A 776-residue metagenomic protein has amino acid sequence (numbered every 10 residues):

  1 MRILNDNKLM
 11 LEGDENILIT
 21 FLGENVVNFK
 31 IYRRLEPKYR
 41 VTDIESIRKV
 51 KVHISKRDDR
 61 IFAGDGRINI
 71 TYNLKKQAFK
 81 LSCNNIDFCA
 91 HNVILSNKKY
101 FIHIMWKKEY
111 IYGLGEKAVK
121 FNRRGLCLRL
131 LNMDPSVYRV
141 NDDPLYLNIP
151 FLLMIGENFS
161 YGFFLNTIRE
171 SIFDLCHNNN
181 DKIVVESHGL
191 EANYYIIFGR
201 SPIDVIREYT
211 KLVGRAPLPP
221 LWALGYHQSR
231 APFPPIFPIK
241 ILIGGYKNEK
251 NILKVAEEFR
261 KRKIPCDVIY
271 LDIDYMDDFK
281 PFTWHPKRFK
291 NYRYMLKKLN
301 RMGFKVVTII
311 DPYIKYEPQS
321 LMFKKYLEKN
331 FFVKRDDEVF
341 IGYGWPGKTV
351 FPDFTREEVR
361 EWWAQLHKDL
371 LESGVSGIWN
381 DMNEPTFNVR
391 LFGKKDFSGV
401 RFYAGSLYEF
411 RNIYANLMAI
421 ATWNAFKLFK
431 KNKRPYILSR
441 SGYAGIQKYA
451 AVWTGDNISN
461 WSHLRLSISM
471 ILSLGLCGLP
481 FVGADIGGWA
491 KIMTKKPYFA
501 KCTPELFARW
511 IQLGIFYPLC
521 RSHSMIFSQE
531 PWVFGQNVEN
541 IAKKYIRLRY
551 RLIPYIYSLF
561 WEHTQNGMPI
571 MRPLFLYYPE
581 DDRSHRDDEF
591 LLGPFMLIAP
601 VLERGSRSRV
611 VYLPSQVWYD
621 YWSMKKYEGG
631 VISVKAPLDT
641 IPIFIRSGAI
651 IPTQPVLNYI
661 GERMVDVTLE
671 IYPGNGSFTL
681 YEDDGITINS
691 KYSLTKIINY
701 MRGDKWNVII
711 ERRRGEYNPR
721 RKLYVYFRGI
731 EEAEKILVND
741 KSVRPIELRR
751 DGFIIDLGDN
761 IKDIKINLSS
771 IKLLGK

Functional and structural regions predicted by a protein language model:
M1-A223, H227-A231, L242-E257, V268 (+10 more regions): N-terminal accessory segment at the very beginning of proteins
K38-R40, Y619, K625-E628, K741-P745: Surface-exposed loop/edge segments in extracytoplasmic proteins
I47-V50, Y627-I632, R744: Short, solvent-exposed S/T- and G/P-enriched segments that are highly enriched in secreted/extracellular and lumenal
D87, H91-T640, I645-R646: Catalytic-domain carbohydrate-binding cleft regions of carbohydrate-active enzymes
